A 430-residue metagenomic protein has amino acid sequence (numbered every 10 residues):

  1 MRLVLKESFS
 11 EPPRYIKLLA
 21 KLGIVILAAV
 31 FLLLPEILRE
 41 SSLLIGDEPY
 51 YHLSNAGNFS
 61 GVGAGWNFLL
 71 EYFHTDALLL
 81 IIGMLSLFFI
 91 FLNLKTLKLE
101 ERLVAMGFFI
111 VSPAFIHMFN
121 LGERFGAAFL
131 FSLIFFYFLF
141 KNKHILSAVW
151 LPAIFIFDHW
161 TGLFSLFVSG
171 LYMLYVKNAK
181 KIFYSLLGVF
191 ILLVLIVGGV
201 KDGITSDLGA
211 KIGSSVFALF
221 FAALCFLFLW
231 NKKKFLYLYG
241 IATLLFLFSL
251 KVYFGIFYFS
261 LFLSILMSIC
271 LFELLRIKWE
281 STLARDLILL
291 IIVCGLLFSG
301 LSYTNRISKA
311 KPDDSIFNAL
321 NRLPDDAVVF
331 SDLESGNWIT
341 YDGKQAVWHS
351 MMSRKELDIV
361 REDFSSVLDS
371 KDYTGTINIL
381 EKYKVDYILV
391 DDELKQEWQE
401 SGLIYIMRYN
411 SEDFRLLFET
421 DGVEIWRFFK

Functional and structural regions predicted by a protein language model:
M1-E36, L287: Start-transfer (signal-anchor) and selected internal transmembrane alpha helices of multi-pass inner/ER membrane
V25, A29-L32, L53, W66 (+3 more regions): Membrane-embedded helix bundles of polyisoprenyl
V25-A29, L44, G65, G83 (+6 more regions): Extracytoplasmic
I37, E48, G63, S112-F115 (+2 more regions): Transmembrane catalytic cores of multi-pass membrane glycosyltransferases and polysaccharide-assembly enzymes
E40-N55, S60-F73, S308-S315: Extracytoplasmic catalytic/substrate-binding loops of multi-pass membrane glycan-assembly enzymes
S185-G188, F221, L229-L250, L266: Transmembrane alpha-helix segments characteristic of polytopic inner-membrane glycan-assembly/cell-envelope
L187-G188, I269-L301: Signature aromatic-anchored transmembrane alpha helix within multi-pass, membrane-resident enzymes that catalyze glycan
L245, K251-E280: Hydrophobic/aromatic-rich transmembrane helices and adjacent perimembrane loops
